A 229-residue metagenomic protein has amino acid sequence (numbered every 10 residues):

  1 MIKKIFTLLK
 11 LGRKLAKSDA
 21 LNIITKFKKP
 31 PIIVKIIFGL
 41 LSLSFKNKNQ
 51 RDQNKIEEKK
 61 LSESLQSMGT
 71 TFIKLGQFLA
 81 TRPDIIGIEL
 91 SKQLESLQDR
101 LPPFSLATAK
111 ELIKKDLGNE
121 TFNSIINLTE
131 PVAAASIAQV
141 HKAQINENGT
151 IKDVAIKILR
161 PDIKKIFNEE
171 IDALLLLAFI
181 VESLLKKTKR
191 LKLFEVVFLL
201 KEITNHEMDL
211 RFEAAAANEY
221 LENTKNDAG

Functional and structural regions predicted by a protein language model:
M1-Q139, K165-V197, K201-E207: N-terminal accessory/targeting segments that precede structured cores
Q139-E147: Conserved ATP phosphate-binding architecture of protein kinases
K142, K152-L159: Glycine-rich ATP phosphate-binding loop
K189, K225-G229: Conserved HxN/HPN-centered segment at the entrance to the catalytic loop of eukaryotic protein kinase-like domains
E213: Hydrophobic alpha-helical positions that pack around
A217-K225: Alpha-helical scaffold within the catalytic cores of cyclic-nucleotide enzymes
